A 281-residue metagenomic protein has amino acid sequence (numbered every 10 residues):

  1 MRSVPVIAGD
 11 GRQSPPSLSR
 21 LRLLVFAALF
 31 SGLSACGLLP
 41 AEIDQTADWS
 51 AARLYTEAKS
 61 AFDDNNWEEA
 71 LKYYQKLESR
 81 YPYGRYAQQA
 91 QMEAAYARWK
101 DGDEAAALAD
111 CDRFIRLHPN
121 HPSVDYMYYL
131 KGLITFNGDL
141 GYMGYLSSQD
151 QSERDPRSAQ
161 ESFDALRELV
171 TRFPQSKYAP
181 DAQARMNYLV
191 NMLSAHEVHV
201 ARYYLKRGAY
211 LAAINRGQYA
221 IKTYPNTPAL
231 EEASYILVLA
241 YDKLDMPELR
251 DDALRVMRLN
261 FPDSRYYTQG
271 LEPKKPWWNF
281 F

Functional and structural regions predicted by a protein language model:
S3-V25: Bacterial N-terminal signal peptides that target proteins for export
V4-V6, G32-F281: Acidic, polar-rich low-complexity tracts and alpha-helical solenoid repeat scaffolds
L24-S34: Bacterial N-terminal signal peptides
